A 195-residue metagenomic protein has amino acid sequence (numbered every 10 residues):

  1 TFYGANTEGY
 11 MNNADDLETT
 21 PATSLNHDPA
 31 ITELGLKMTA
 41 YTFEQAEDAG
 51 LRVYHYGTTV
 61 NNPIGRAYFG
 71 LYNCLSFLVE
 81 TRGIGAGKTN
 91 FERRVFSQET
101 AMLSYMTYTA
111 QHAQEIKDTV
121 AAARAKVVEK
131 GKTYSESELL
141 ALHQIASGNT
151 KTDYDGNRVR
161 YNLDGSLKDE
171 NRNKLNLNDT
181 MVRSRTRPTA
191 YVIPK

Functional and structural regions predicted by a protein language model:
T1, I31-N62: Active-site-adjacent substrate-binding region of metalloamidase/peptidase-like peptide-processing proteins
T1-A40: Active-site-proximal loop/hinge segments that shape catalytic or ion-binding/gating pockets
L51-K195: Hard-cation-handling environments
